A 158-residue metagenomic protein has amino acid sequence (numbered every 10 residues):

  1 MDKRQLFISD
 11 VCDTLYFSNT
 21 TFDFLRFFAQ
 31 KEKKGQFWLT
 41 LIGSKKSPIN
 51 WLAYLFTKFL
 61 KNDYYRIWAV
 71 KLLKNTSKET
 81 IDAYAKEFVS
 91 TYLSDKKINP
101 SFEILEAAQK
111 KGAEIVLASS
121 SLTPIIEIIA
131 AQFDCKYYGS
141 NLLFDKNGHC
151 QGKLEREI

Functional and structural regions predicted by a protein language model:
M1-L6, A83-K86, S90-I158: C-terminal cap/substrate-recognition subdomain and adjoining C-terminal extension of metal-dependent phosphatase-like
M1-T57: Active-site neighborhood of HAD-like aspartate-dependent phosphohydrolases
I8-S9, R66-A69, N147: Preference for short coil/turn "hinge" residues that link or interrupt alpha-helices
V11, K71, V116: Short, flexible active-site loop motifs that bind/organize anionic cofactors or intermediates
Y16-F17, K74, Q151, E155: Generic, ordered loop/turn and secondary-structure boundary motif
T21, R26-F27, A53-A107, K111-A113: Short linear elements at protein peripheries
Q30-Q36, G43, P48, K61 (+2 more regions): General structural signal for secondary-structure boundaries
W38-I42, L73-K78, K96-N99, Y137-L142: Short hydrophobic/aromatic-rich motifs at helix boundaries and adjacent loops
